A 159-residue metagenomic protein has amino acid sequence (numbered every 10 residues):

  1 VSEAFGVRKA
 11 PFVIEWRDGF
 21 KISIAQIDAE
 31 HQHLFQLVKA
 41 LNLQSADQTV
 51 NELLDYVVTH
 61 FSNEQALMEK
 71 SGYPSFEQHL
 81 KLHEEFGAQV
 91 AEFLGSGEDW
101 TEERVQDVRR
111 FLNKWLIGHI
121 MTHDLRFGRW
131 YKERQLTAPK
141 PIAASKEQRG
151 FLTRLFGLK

Functional and structural regions predicted by a protein language model:
S2-K159: Small-residue-biased structural context
